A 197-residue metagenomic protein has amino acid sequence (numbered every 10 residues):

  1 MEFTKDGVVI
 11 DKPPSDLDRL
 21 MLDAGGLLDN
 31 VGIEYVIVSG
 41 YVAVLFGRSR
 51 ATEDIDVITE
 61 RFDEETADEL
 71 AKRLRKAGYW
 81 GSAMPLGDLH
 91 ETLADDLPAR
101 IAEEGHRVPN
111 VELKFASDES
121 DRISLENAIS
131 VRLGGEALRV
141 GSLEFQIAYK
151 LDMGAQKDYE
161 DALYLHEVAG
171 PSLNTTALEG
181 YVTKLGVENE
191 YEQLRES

Functional and structural regions predicted by a protein language model:
M1-S197: Compositionally biased terminal segments of proteins
